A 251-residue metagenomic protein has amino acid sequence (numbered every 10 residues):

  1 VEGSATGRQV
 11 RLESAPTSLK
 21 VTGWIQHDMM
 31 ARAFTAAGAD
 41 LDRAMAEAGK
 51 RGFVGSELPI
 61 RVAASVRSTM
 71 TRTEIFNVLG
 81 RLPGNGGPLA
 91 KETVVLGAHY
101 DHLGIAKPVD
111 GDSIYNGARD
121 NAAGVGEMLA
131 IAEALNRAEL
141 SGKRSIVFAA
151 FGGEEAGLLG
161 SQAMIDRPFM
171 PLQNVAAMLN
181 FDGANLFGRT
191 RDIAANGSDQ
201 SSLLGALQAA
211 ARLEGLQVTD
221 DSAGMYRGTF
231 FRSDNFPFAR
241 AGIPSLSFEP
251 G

Functional and structural regions predicted by a protein language model:
V1, L246-P250: Short hydrophobic alpha-helical runs that function as membrane-insertion/retention elements
V1-R8, K91: A conserved hydrophobic secondary-structure block that centers on an alpha-helix together with its immediately flanking
Q9-R43, F151-S247: Metal-dependent peptidase/peptidase-like ectodomains
L12-G117, A130-L140, D166: Soluble metallo-hydrolase cores and metallopeptidase-like ectodomains found primarily in the secretory/periplasmic
E92-T93, K143-V147, V175-A177: Residue-level recognition of the N-termini of beta-strands and the immediately preceding loop/turn
S113-G124, N196, R227: Alpha-helix N-cap/helix-initiation motif
A122-A130, L159, A163: Short amphipathic alpha-helical face segments that pack within enzyme cores and frequently flank/anchor catalytic
A130-L159, F181: Short helix-loop-beta-strand segments that form the rim/entrance of peptidase-like active sites
